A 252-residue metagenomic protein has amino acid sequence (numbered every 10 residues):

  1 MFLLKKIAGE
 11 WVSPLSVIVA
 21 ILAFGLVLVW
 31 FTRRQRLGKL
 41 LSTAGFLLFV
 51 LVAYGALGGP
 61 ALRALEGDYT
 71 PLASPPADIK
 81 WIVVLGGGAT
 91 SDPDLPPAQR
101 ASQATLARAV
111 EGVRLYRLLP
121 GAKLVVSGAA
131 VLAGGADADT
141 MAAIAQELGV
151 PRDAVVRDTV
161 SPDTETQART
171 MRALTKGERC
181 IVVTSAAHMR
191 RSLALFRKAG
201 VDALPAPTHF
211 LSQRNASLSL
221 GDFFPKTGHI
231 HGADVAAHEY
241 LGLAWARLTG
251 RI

Functional and structural regions predicted by a protein language model:
M1-W30: Membrane-embedded alpha-helical segments of integral membrane proteins
L3-A8, L57, A61-L65, A237-A244: Hydrophobic alpha-helical segments of integral membrane proteins, encompassing both true transmembrane helices
W30-G38: Membrane-interface helix-boundary motifs at transmembrane edges
R33-R34, A64-P71, R247-R251: Transmembrane helix-loop junctions in multipass membrane proteins, especially transporters and channels
L40-G55: Hydrophobic membrane-insertion alpha-helices, especially the h-region of bacterial N-terminal signal peptides
G55-H229, A233: A structural signal for short, hydrophobic/glycine-enriched beta-strand patches
S219-G221, H231, V235-H238, A244-I252: Extracytoplasmic/luminal low-complexity segments enriched in Pro/Gly and acidic/polar residues that act as flexible
